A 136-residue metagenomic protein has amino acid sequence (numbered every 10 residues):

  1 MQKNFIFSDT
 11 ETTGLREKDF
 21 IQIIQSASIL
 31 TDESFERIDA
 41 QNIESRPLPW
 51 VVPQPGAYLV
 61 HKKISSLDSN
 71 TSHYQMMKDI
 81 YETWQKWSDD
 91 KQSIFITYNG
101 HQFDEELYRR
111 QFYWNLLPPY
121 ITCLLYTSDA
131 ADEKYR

Functional and structural regions predicted by a protein language model:
Q2-R109: Conserved non-catalytic scaffold segment of RNase H-like nuclease domains
A57-L59, C123-Y126: Hydrophobic transmembrane signal anchors and adjacent membrane-proximal interface regions, especially in viral
S65, L116-Y120, Y135: Secondary-structure boundary/capping signal
K86-D89, W114-L117, E133: Secondary-structure boundary motif
D104-C123: Substrate-recognition/cap helix-loop segment adjacent to the acidic, metal-dependent catalytic center of Asp-based
Y126, A130-R136: Single conserved hydrophobic/aromatic residue that forms the stacking wall/gate of nucleotide- or nucleobase-binding
